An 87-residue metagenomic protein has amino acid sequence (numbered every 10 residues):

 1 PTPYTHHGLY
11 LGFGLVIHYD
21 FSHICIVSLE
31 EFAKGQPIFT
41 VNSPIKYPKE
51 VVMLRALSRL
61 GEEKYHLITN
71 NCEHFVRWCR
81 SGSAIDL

Functional and structural regions predicted by a protein language model:
P1-P44: Glycine-rich catalytic cores of cysteine/serine-nucleophile enzymes that process amide/ester linkages in cell-envelope
I17, S22, K46, N71-H74 (+1 more regions): A generic structural micro-environment signature that highlights single residues at secondary-structure boundaries
K34-E62: C-terminal intramolecular chaperone/autoprocessing and neck/assembly modules of extracellular spikes and adhesins
E50, L57-L87: Activation targets extended, charge/polar-rich intrinsically disordered C-terminal tails
